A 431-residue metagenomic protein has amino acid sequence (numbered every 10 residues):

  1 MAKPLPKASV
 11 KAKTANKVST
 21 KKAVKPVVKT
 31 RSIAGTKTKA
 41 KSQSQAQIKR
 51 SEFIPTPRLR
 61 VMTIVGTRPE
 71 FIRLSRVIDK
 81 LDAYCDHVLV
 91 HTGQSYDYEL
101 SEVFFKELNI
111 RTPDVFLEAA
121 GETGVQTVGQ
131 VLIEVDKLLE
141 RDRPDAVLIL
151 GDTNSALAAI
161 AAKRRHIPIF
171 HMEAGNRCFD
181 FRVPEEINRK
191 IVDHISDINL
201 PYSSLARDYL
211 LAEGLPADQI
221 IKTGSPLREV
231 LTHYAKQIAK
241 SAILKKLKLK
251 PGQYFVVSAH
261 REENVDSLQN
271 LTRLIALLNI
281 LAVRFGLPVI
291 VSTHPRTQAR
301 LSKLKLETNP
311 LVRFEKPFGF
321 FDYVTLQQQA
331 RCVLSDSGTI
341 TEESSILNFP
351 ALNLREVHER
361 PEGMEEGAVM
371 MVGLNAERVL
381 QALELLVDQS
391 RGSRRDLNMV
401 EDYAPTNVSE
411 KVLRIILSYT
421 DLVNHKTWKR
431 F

Functional and structural regions predicted by a protein language model:
M1-E52, K429: Polybasic, lysine-enriched low-complexity intrinsically disordered terminal tails
Q47-G93: N-terminal subdomain of nucleotide-sugar transferases
M62-V65, E70-V77, Y84, F104 (+1 more regions): Active-site and donor-binding regions of nucleotide-sugar-utilizing enzymes
Q94, E102-F104, A239-Q329, F431: Donor-nucleotide binding loops and adjacent catalytic segments primarily of GT-B fold Leloir glycosyltransferases
Q94-E99, E118, I195-N270, V372 (+1 more regions): A nucleotide-sugar donor-handling region in carbohydrate enzymes
L148-L150, A156-I160, H171-M172, N199 (+1 more regions): A donor-sugar binding/catalytic signature common to diverse glycosyltransferases and related nucleotide-sugar
R360-L386, D396-N407: Change "using UDP/GDP/dTDP sugars" to "using nucleotide sugars
D388-F431: C-terminal amphipathic helix plus adjacent low-complexity, charged tail appended to glycosyltransferase catalytic
